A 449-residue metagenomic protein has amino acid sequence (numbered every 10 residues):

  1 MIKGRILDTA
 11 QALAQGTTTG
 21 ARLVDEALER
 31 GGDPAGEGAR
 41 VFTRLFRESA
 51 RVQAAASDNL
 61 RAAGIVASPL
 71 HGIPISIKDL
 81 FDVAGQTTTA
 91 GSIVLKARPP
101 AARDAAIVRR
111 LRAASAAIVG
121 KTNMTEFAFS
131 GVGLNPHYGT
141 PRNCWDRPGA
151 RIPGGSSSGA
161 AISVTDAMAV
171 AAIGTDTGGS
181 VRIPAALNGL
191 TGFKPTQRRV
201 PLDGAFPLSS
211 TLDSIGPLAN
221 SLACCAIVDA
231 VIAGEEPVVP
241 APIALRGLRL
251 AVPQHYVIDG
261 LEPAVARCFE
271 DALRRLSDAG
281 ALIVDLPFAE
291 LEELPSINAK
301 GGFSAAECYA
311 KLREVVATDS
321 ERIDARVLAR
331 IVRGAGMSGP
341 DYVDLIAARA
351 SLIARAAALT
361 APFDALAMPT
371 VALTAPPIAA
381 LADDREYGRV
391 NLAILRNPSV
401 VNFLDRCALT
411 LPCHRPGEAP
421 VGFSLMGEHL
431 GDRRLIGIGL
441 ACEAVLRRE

Functional and structural regions predicted by a protein language model:
M1-R51, N59, D278-A279: An N-terminal boundary/leader segment
A10-A14, L312-F403: Serine-dependent amide/ester hydrolase catalytic core
T17-D25, A55, A105, A264-P287 (+3 more regions): Acyltransferase
A27, A50, C225, L250 (+4 more regions): Residue-level signal for inorganic ion chemistry
S57-P74, P242-A251: Immediate post-signal peptide segment of exported/extracytoplasmic ligand-binding proteins
L70-I93, A150, G247-R249, G302-I353 (+2 more regions): Short helix-loop capping/hinge segments that flank enzyme active sites or metal/cofactor-binding pockets
L70-L212, H255, T370-Y387: Short glycine/serine-rich loop/turn segments
A117, D166-D259, E270-A279, M337 (+3 more regions): Structural helix-boundary/capping segments
